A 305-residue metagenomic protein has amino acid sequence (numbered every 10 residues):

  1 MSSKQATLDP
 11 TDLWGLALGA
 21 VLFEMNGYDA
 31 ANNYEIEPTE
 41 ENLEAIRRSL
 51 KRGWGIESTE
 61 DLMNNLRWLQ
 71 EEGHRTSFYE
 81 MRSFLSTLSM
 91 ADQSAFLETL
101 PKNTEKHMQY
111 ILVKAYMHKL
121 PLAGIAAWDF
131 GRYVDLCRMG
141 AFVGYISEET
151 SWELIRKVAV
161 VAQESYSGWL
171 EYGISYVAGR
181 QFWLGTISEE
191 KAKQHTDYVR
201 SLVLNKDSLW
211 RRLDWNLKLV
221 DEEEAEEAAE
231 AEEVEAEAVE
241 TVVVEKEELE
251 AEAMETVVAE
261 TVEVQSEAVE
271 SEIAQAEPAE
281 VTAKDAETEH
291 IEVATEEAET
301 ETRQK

Functional and structural regions predicted by a protein language model:
M1-E148, K157-E255, E260, E270 (+2 more regions): Polar/charged low-complexity regulatory segments
